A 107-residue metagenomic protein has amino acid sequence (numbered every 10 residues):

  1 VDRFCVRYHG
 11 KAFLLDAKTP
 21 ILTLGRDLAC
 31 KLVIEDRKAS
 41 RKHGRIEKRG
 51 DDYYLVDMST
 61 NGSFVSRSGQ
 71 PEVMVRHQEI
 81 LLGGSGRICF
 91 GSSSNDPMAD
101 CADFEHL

Functional and structural regions predicted by a protein language model:
D2, K42, S63: Short beta-strand/loop motifs in extracellular/secreted proteins, especially within beta-sandwich accessory domains
D2-Y8: A short beta-strand micro-motif
C5, L14, T23, V33 (+4 more regions): General beta-strand recognition
Y8-G10, N95: Glycine-centered tight beta-turn/hairpin loop motif at sheet-sheet or coil-to-beta transitions
H9, D57-T60: Secondary-structure transition/turn motif
F13-A17, L32-I34, I80-L82: Generic detection of short hydrophobic beta-strand segments and adjacent strand-loop junctions
T19-G50, N95: Short, charged beta-strand/loop "edge" motif centered at a coil->beta-strand transition that forms conserved
S59-T60, V65-L107: C-terminal boundary/linker segments immediately following FHA domains
